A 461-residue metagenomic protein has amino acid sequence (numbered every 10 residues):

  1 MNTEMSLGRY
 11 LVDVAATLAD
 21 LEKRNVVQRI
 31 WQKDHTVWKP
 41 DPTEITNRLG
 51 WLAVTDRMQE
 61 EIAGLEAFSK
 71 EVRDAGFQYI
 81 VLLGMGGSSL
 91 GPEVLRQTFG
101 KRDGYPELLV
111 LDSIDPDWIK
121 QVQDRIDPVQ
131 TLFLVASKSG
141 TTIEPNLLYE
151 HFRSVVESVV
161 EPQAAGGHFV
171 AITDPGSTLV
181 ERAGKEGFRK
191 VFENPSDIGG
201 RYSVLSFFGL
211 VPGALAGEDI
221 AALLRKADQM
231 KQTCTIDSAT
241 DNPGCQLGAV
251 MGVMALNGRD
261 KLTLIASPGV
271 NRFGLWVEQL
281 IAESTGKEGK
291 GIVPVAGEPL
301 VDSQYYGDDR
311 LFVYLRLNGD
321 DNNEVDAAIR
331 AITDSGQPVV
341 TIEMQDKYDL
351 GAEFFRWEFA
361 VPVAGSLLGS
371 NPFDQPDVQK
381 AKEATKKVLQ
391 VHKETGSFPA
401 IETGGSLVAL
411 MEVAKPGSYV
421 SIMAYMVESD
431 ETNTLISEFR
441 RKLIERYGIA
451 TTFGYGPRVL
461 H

Functional and structural regions predicted by a protein language model:
M1-R73, G319, A327-A328, G336 (+6 more regions): Extended, charge-enriched "interface" segments that sit outside catalytic cores
Q59-A63, S113, D241-C245: Conserved phosphate-coordination/catalytic loops
A67-F68, P116-R125, G248-M251, S406-E412: Short, charged beta->alpha transition segments
K70-D237, L311, L315-D320, D326-G336 (+1 more regions): Glycine-rich phosphate-binding loops that contact phosphosugars or nucleotide phosphates
L83, G454-G456: Catalytic nucleophile loop
S158-V313, A352, R356-A450, G454 (+1 more regions): Active-site phosphate/pyrophosphate-binding segments
P268, I342-Y348: Phosphate-binding beta-loop-alpha motif at adenosine-nucleotide cofactor sites
V325, L460: Conserved catalytic block of serine-dependent lipid acyl chemistry
